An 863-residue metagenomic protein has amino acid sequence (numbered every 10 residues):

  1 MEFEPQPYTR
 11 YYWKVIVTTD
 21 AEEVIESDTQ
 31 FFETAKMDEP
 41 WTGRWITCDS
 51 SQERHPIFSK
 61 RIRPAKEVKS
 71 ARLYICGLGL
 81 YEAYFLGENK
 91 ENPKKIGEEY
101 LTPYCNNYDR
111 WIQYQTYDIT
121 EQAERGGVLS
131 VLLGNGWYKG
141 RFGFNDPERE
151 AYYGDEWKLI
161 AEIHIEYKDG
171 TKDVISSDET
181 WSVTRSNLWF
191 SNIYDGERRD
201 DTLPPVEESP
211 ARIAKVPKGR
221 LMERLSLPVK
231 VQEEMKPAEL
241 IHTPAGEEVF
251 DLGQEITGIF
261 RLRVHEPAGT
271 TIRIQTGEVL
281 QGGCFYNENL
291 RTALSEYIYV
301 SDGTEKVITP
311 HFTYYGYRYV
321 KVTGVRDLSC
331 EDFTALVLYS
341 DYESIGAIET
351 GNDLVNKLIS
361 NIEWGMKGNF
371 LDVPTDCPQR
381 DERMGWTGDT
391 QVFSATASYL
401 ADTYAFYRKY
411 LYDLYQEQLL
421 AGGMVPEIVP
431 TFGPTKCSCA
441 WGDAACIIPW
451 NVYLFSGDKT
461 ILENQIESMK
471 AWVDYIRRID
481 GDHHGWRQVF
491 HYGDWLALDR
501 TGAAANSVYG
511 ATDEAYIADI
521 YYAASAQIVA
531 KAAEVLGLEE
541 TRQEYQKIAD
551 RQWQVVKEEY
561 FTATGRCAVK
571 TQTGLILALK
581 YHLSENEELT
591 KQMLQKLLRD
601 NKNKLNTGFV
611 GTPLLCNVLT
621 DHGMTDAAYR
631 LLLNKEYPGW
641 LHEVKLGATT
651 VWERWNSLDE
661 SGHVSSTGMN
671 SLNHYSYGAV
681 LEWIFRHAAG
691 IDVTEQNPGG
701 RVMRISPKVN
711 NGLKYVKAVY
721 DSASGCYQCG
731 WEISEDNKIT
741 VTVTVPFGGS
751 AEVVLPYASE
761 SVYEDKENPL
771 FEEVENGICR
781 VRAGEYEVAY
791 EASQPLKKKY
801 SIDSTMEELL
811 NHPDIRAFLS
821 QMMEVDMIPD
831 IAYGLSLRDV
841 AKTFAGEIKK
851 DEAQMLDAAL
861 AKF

Functional and structural regions predicted by a protein language model:
M1-R10, K14-R380, G388-D389, F406-R408 (+4 more regions): Extracellular/oxidizing-compartment recognition motifs
S50-E53, T102-Y108, D118-T120, E150-G154 (+17 more regions): Alpha-helix capping and helix-loop boundary segments enriched in small/acidic/polar residues
A71, L80, F85, I259-E278 (+7 more regions): Alpha-helical support elements that line or immediately flank enzyme active sites and cofactor-binding pockets
G79-L80, D178-T180, T184-R185, C330-N361 (+7 more regions): Active-site acid/base region of carbohydrate-active enzymes
E91-D109, T120, G282-L294, Y404-S507 (+3 more regions): Helix-terminus loop motifs that line ligand-binding clefts
L129, D200, D381-E382, L400 (+6 more regions): C-terminal capping/lid segments that line or modulate ligand- or cofactor-binding pockets
A151-E162, D173-L203, M222-E234, K547 (+2 more regions): Non-catalytic C-terminal accessory modules of carbohydrate-active enzymes
K799-A853, D857: Compact, charge-rich alpha-helical regulatory domains located at protein termini
